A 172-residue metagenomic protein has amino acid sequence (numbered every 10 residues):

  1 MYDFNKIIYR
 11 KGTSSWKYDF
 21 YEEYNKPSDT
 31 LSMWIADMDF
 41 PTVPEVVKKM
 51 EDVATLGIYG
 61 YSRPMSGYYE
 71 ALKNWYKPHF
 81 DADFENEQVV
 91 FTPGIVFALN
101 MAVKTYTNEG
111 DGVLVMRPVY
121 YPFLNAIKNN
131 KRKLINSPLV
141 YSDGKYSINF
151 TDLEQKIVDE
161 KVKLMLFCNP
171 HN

Functional and structural regions predicted by a protein language model:
Y2-G94, M101: N-terminal small-domain helix-loop-helix segment of the aminotransferase-like
M33, M50, L72, V89 (+4 more regions): Generic structural signal for small/hydrophobic residues in well-ordered secondary structure, especially within
A36-F40, Y120, P170-N172: Short, solvent-exposed loop/turn segments at secondary-structure junctions
P93, A102, R117, N169: Glycine-rich, N-terminal phosphate-binding loop of Rossmann-like dinucleotide-binding domains
T105-I127: Conserved PLP-anchoring active-site segment centered on the Schiff-base-forming lysine
R117, N136-Y141: Short beta->alpha connector loops at strand-helix junctions that form conserved, small/polar/Pro-enriched
N129-L134: A short helix-loop-beta submotif of the ANL/AMP-binding
Y141-N172: Active-site phosphate-binding strand-loop segment of PLP-dependent enzymes
